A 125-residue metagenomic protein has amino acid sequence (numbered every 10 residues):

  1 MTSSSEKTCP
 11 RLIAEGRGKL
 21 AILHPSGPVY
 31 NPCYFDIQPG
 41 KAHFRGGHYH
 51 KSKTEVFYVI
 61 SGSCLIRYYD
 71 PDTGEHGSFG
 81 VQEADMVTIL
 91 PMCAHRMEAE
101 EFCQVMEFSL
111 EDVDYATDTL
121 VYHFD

Functional and structural regions predicted by a protein language model:
M1-N31, P39, F44: A short, N-terminal "cap"/entry segment at the start of jelly-roll beta-barrel domains of the cupin/DSBH fold
S3, E98-D125: Double-stranded beta-helix
V29, A42-V56, E75: A short beta-loop-beta micro-motif enriched in histidine and acidic residues
I37, K51-I66, D70: Short, conserved beta-strand element in jelly-roll/cupin
R45-G46, I66-R67, I89, A94-E100 (+1 more regions): Short beta-strand His + acidic residue motifs that chelate non-heme Fe in jelly-roll/DSBH and cupin folds
S52, D85, C93, E101 (+1 more regions): A generic "binding-loop/recognition-motif" signal
T54-V59, F79, V87, M97: His/acidic/aromatic-lined binding-pocket segments of jelly-roll/cupin-type domains and related regulatory beta-sandwich
P71-P91: Short acidic-glycine-tyrosine-enriched beta hairpin
